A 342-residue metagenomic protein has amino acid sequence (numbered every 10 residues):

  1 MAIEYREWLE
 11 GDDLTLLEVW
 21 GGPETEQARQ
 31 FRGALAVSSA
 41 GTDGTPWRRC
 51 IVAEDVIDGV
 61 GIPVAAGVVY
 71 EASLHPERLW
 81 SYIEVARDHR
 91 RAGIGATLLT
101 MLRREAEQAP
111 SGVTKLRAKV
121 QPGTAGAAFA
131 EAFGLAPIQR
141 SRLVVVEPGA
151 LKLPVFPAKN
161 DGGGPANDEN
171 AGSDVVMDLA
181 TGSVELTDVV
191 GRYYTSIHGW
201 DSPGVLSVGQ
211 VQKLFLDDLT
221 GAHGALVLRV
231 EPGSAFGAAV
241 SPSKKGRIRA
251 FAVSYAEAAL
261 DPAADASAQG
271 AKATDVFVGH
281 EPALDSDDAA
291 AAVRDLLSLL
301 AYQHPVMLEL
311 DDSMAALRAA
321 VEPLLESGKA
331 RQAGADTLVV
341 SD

Functional and structural regions predicted by a protein language model:
M1-E4, R117-A171: Hydrophobic alpha-helical segments and helix pairs
M1-S39, E54, V155-L206: Short amphipathic alpha-helix that is part of the acyltransferase structural core
G11-V68, D201-V240: Active-site rim helix/loop that mediates acceptor-substrate recognition in acyltransferases
P63, E71-I83, R90, R247-I248 (+1 more regions): A conserved beta-turn-beta hairpin within the catalytic core of GNAT-like acetyltransferases that forms part
V85, R91-E107, A132, A283-Y302: Conserved acetyl-CoA-binding loop-helix of GNAT-fold acetyltransferases
A96, R104, Q108-T114, A118-S141 (+1 more regions): Conserved active-site alpha-helix within GNAT-family acetyltransferase domains
V145-T181, R318-D342: C-terminal "cap" of GNAT-fold acetyltransferases
A268-E326: C-terminal structured domain segments
